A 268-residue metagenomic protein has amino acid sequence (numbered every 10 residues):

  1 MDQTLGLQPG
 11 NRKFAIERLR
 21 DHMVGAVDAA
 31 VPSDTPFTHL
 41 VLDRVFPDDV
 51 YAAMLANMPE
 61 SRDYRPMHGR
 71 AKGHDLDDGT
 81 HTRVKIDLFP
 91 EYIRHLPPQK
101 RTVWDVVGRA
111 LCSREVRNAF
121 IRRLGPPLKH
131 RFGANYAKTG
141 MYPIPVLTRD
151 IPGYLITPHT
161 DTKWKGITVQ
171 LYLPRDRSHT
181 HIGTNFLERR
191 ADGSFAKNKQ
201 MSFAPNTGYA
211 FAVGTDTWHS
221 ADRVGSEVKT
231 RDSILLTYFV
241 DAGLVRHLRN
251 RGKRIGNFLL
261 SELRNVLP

Functional and structural regions predicted by a protein language model:
M1-A26, F89-A110, P145, D161-T162 (+2 more regions): Short N-terminal signal/transit or membrane-insertion segments and the immediately adjacent low-complexity/disordered
M1-T35, R251-P268: Fe(II)/2-oxoglutarate
H22, A26, A30, A53 (+9 more regions): Residues that form generic nucleotide/phosphate-binding pockets
A29-R123: Non-heme Fe(II)/2-oxoglutarate
N57-S61, N185-R189, L248-F258: Short intrinsically disordered coil segments
H74-T80, G140-T148, I255-S261: Amphipathic alpha-helical surface "interface" segments used for docking/oligomerization or membrane association within
K85-Y92, D192-S194, T215-H219, R254-L259: A general structural signal for short secondary-structure boundary/capping elements
K100-L235, V240-L248: Catalytic core of non-heme Fe(II) oxygenases with the double-stranded beta-helix
